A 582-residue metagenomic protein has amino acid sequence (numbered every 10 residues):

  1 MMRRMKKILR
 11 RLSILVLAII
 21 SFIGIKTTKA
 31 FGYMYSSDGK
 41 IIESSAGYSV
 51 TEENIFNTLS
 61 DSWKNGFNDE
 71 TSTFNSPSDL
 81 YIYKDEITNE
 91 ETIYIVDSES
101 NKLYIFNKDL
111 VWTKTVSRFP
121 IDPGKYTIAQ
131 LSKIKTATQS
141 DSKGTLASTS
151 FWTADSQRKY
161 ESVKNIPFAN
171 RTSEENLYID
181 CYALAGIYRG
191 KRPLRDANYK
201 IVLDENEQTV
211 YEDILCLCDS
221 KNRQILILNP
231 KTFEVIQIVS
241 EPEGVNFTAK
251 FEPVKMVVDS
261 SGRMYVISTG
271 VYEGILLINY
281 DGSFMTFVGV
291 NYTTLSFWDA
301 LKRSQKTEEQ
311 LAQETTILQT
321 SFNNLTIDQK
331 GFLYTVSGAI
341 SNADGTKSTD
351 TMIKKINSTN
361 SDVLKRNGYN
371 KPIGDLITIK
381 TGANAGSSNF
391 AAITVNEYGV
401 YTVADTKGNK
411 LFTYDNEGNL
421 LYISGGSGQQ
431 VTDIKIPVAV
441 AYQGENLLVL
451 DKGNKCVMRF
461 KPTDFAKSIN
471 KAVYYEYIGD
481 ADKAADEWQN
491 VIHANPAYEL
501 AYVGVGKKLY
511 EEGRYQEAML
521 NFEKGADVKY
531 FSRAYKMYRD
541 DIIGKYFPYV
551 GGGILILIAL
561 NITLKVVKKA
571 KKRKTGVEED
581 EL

Functional and structural regions predicted by a protein language model:
M1-K7: N-terminal secretory signal peptides that target proteins for export/translocation
I8-K29, L557-K565: Sec-dependent N-terminal signal peptides of Gram-positive bacterial secreted proteins and lipoproteins
A30-D482, D486-Y510, Y515, S532-Y546 (+2 more regions): Eukaryotic scaffold repeat domains enriched in small/polar residues
M458, E523-A526: A short, amphipathic alpha-helical segment
H493, A526-D527: Amphipathic alpha-helical segments of tetratricopeptide repeats
